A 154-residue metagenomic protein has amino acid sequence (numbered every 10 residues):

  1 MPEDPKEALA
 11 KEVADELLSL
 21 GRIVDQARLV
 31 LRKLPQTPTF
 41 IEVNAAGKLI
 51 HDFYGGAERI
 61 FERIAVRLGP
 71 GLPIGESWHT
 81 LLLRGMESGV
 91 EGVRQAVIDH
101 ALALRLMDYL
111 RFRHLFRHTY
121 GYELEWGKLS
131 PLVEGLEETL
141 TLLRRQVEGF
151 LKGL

Functional and structural regions predicted by a protein language model:
M1-L154: Solvent-exposed interaction patches of small proteins and small membrane subunits
